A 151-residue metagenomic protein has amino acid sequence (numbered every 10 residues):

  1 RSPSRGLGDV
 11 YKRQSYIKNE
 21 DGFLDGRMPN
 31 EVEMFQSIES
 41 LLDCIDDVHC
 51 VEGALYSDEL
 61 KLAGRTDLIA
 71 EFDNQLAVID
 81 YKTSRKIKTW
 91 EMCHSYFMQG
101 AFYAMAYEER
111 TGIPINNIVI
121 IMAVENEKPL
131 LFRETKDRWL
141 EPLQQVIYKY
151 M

Functional and structural regions predicted by a protein language model:
R1-Y11: Single conserved hydrophobic/aromatic residue that forms the stacking wall/gate of nucleotide- or nucleobase-binding
S2-P3, D43, R110: Structural motif
G6, D47, P114-I115: Short loop/turn motifs at secondary-structure junctions
I17, L42, A104-Y107: Hydrophobic, Leu/Ile/Phe/Ala-enriched alpha-helical segments that form helix-helix packing faces
E20: Extended, charge-enriched "interface" segments that sit outside catalytic cores
F23-E59: A short acidic/basic microdomain associated with nuclease active sites
G53-M151: Mg2+/Mn2+-dependent nuclease catalytic core
